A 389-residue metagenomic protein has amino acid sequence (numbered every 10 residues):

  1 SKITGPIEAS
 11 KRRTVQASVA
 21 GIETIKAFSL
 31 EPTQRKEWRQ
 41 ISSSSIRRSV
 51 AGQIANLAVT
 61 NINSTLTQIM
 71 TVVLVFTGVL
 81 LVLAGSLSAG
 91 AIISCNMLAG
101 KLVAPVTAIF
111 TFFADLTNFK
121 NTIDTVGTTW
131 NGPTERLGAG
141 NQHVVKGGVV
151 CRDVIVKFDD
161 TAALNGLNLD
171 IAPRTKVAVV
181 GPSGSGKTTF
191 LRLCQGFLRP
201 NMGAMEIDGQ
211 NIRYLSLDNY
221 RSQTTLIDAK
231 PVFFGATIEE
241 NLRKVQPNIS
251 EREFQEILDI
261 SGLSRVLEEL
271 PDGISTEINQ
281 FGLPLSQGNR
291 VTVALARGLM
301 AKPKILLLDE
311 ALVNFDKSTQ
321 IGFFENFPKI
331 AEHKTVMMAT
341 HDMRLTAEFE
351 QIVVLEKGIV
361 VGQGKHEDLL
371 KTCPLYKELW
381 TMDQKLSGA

Functional and structural regions predicted by a protein language model:
T4-A51: Loop segments that connect adjacent transmembrane helices in multi-pass transporters
I7, K11, L30, I54 (+3 more regions): Cytosolic ends of transmembrane helices, especially the final helix of ABC transmembrane type-1 domains
R47-N96: A hydrophobic transmembrane-helix motif
Q195: Helix-to-loop junction immediately C-terminal to a conserved catalytic motif
E206, R221, E239-Q280, F324-E325 (+1 more regions): ABC ATPase nucleotide-binding domain helical subdomain, centered on the C-loop/LSGGQ "ABC signature"
A301, E332: Conserved signature/switch motifs of ABC ATPase nucleotide-binding domains
L306-E310: Catalytic Walker B motif of ABC-type/P-loop ATPase nucleotide-binding domains
E325, H333, D342, A347-A389: C-terminal portion of ABC ATPase nucleotide-binding domains
